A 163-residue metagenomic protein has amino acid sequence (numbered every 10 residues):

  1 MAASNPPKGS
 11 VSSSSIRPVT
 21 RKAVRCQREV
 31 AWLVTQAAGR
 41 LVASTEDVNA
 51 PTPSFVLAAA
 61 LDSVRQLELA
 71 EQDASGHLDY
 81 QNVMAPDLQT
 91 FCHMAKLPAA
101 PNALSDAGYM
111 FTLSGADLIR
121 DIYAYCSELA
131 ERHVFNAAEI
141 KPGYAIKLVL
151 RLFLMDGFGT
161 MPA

Functional and structural regions predicted by a protein language model:
A2-L41, M84-C126: Short Lys/Arg-rich basic patches
S12, T20, Q27-E29, S44-D47 (+8 more regions): Serine/threonine-rich low-complexity intrinsically disordered regions
S44-L78, V134-A163: Short, basic amphipathic alpha-helical segments that act as recognition/interaction helices in nucleic-acid-binding
I122-C126, A130, K147, R151: Mixed-charge, glycine-accented linear interaction segment located at domain edges/termini
